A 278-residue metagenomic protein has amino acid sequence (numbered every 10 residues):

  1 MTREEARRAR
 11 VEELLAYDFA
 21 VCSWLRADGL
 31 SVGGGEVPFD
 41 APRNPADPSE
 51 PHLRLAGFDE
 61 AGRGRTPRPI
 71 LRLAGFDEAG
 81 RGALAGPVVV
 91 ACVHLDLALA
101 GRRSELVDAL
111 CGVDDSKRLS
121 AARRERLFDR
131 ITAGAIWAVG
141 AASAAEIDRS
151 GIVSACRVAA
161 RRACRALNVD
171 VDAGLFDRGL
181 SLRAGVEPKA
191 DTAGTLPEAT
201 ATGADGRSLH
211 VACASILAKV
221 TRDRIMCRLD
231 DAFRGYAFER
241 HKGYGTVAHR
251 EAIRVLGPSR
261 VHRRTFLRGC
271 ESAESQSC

Functional and structural regions predicted by a protein language model:
M1-C278: RNase H-like, Mg2+-dependent phosphodiesterase core, and more generally RNA phosphate-backbone-engaging helix-loop
